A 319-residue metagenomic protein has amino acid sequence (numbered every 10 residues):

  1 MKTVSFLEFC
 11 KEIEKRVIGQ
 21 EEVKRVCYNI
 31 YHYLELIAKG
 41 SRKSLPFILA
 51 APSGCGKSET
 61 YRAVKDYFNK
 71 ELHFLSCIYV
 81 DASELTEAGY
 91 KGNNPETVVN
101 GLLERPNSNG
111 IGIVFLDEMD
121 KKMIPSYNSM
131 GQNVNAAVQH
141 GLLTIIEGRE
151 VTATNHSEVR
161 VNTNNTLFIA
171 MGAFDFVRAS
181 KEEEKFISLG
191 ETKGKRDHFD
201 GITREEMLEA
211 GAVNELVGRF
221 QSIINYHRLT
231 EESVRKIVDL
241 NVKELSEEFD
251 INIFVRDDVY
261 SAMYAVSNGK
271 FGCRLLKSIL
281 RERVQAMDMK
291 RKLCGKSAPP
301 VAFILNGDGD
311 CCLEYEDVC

Functional and structural regions predicted by a protein language model:
K2-V26, S83-G92, R228, E232 (+1 more regions): Dynamic helix-loop-helix/coil hinge segments at AAA+ ATPase domain boundaries and subdomain interfaces
T3-P46, M287-K292: Pre-Walker A (pre-P-loop) alpha-helix and adjacent loop at the N terminus of AAA/AAA+ ATPase modules, a conserved
I30-Y31, A210, E232, K236-D250: Conserved AAA+ ATPase "sensor/coupling" helix adjacent to the nucleotide-binding pocket
E35, K39-V80, E104: Walker A/P-loop
S53-C55, Y67, S83-E87, M119-K122 (+8 more regions): Conserved nucleotide-binding/hydrolysis micro-motifs of P-loop NTPases
E59-N69, N100-P106, D120-E232, E244-L245: Canonical AAA+ ATPase core
E59-R62, I169, D175, Y264-C319: C-terminal engagement/docking regions of AAA+ P-loop ATPases
I78-N109: Short glycine-rich substrate-engagement loop in P-loop NTPases that contacts/grips substrate
